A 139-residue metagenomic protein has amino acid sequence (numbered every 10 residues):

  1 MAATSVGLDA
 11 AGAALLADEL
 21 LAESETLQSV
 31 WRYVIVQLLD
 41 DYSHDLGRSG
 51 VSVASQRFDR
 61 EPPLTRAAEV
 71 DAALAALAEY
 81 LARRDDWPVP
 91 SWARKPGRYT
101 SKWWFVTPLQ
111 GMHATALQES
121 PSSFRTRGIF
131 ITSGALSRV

Functional and structural regions predicted by a protein language model:
A2-D86: Charged, helix-prone or intrinsically disordered regulatory segments positioned adjacent to compact structured domains
E79-V139: Charge-dense, extended regions
